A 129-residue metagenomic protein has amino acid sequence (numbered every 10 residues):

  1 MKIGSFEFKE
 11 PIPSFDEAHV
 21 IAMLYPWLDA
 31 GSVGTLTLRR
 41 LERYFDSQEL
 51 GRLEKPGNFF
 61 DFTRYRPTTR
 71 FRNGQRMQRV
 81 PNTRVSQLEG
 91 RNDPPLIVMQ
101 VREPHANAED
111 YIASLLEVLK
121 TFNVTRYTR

Functional and structural regions predicted by a protein language model:
M1-V101: N-terminal short beta-loop-beta anion/metal-coordinating cradle
N92-P94, M99-R129: Internal, conserved structured core segments that host functional sites
